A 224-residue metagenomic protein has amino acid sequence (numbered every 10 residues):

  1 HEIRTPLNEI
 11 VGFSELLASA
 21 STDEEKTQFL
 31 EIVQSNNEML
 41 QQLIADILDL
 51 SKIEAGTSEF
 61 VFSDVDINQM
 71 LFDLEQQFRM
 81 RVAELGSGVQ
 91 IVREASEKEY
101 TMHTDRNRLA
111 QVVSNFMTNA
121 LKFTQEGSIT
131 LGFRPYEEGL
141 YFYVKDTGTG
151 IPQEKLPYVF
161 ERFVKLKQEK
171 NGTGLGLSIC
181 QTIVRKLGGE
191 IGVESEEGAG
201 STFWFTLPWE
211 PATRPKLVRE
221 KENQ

Functional and structural regions predicted by a protein language model:
G12, I151-F163: Short conserved segment of the HATPase_c
G12-E24, Q28, I32: Conserved C-terminal segment of the DHp
S35-L40: Short alpha-helical segment of the dimerization/phosphotransfer core of two-component systems
S51-F62: Helix-loop junction within the histidine kinase core
V61-D66, G88-Y100: Conserved catalytic submotifs in the C-terminal HATPase_c
G176, C180: Short alpha-helical Gxxx[C/S/T] motif in the catalytic ATP-binding
